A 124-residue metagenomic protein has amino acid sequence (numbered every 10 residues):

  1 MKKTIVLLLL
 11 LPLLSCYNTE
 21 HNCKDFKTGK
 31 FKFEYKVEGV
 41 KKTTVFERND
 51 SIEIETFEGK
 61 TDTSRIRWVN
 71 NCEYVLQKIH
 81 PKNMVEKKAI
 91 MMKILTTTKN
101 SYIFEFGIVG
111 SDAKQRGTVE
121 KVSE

Functional and structural regions predicted by a protein language model:
M1-T4: Positively charged n-region of N-terminal signal peptides that target proteins for export
L13-S15: C-terminal motif of bacterial Sec signal peptides marking the signal peptidase cleavage site
Y17-T19: Bacterial signal peptide processing site
C23-G39: Tryptophan-anchored aromatic micro-motifs
K42-V69: N-terminal glycine/threonine-rich, aromatic-flanked beta-hairpin/loop signature
E55, I103-R116: Short, exposed beta-strand-loop hairpins at the edges of beta-sheets in extracellular/periplasmic proteins
R65-E73, I94-S101, K121-E124: A short, structured loop/turn motif at beta-sheet edges
L76-K99: An anionic, turn-rich surface loop/hairpin at beta-sheet edges that serves as a generic interaction/coordination patch
